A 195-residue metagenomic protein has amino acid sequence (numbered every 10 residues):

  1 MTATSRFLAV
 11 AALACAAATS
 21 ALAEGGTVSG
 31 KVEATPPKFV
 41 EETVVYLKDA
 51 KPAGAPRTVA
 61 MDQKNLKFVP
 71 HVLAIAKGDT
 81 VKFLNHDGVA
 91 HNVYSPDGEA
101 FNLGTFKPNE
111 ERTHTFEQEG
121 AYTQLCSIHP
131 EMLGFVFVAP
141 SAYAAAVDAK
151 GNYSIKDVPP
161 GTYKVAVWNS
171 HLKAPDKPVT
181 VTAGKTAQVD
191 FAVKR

Functional and structural regions predicted by a protein language model:
M1-A9: Bacterial N-terminal signal peptides that target proteins for export
A9-S20: Bacterial N-terminal signal peptides
L22-R195: Extracytoplasmic copper-binding redox domains, predominantly the cupredoxin/blue-copper superfamily
